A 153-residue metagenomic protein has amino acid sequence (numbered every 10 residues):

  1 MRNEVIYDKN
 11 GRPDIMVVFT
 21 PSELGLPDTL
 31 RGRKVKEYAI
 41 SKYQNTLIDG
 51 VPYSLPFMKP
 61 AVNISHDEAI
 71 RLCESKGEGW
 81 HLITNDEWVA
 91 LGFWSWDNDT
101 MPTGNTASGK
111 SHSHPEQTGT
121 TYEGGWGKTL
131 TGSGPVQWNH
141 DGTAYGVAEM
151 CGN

Functional and structural regions predicted by a protein language model:
M1-K34, W80: GGW-centered surface loops in extracellular recognition modules
L26-M150: Short aromatic-cysteine micro-motif
